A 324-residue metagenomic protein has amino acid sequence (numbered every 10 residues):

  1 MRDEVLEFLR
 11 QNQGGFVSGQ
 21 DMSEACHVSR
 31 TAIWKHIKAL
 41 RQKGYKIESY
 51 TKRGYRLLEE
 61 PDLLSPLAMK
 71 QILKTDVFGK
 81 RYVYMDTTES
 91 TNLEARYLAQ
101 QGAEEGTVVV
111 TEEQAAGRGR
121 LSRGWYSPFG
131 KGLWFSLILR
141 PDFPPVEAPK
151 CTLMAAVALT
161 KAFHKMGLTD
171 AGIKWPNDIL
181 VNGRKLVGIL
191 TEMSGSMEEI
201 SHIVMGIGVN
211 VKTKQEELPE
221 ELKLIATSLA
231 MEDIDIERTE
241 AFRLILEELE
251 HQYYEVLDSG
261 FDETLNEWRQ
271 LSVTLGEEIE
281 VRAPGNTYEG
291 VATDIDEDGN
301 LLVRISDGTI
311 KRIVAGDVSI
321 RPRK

Functional and structural regions predicted by a protein language model:
M1-V28, Q42-K43, E147, L153-A171 (+1 more regions): Long, positively charged amphipathic alpha-helical accessory segments at protein N-termini or as interdomain linkers
R2-H164: N-terminal lobe of the biotin/lipoate ligase/transferase fold
F78, A103-E105, W175, R184 (+1 more regions): Short, basic and Ser/Thr-rich N-terminal targeting/leader segments
R81-Y82, G106-V108, L133, G172 (+2 more regions): Structural motif
D86, I173-W175: Short loop/edge segments at beta-strand edges and connector loops that shape dinucleotide/nucleotide cofactor-binding
D178: Conserved active-site carboxylates
